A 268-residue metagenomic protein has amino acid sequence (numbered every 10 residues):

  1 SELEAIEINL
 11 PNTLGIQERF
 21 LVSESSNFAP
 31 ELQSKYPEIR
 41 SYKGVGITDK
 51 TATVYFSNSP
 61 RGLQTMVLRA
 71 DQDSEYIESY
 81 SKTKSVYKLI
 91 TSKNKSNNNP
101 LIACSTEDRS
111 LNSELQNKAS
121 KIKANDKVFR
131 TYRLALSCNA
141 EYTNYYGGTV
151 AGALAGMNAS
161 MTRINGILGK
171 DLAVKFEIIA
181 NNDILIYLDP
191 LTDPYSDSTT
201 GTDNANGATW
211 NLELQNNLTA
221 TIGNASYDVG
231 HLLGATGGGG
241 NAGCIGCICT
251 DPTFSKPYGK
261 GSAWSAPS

Functional and structural regions predicted by a protein language model:
S1-K82: N-terminal prosegments of processed precursors
F20-S26, S57-R61, A70-Y87, Y146-T149 (+1 more regions): Surface-exposed flexible segments
T65, L134, H231, G261-A263: Well-ordered beta-strand positions enriched in small/hydrophobic/aromatic, beta-favoring residues
E75-Y76, G166, A266: Short C-terminal domain-edge/linker segments immediately following a structured domain
S85-S255: Fold-level signature of zinc-dependent metallopeptidase catalytic domains
A153, K260-S268: Short pre-active-site segment immediately N-terminal to the catalytic Zn-binding motif
